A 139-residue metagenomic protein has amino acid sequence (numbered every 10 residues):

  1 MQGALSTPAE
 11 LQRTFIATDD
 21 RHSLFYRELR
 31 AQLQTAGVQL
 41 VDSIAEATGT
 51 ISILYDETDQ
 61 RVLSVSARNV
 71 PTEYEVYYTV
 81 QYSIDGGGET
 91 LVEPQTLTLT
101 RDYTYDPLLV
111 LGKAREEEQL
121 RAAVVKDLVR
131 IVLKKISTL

Functional and structural regions predicted by a protein language model:
M1-V38: A structural "domain/chain start" motif
Q12, G49-T50: A generic secondary-structure signal marking the coil-to-beta-strand transition
R30-T35, V70, E118-A122: Short alpha-helical linear motifs
L33-L40, I84-G88, P107, I131-L139: Sec/Tat-exported extracytoplasmic proteins
V38-G49: Short acidic low-complexity segments
E46, S52-T96, D102-E118: Surface-exposed short loop/turn segments
L108-L139: C-terminal/domain-edge helix-coil "capping" segments
